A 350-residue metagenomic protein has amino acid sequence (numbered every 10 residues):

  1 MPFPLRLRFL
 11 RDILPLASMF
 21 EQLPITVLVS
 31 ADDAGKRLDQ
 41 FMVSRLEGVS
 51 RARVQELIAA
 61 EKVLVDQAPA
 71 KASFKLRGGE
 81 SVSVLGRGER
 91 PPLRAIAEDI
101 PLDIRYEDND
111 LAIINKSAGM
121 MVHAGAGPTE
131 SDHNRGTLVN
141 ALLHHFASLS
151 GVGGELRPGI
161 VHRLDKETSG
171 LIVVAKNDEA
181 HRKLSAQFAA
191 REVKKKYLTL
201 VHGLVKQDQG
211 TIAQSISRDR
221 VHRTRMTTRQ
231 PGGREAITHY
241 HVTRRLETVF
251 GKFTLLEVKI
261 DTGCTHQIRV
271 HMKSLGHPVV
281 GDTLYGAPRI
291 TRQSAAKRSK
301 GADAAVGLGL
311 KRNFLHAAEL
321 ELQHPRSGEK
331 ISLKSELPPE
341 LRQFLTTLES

Functional and structural regions predicted by a protein language model:
F3, L7-R220, V249, F314 (+1 more regions): RNA pseudouridine synthases
P92, I100-P101, T224-R229, D303-G309: Short, P/G- and charge-enriched loop/turn segments at secondary-structure junctions
I96-D99, R229-T238, F314-L315: Short coil-to-beta-strand transition motifs
I104, V201, H239-V242, V279: Conserved hydrophobic positions within beta-strands
V122, S131, R135-L142, D178 (+3 more regions): Pseudouridine synthase
H162-R163, T228-G232, G309-R312: Short Gly/Pro-enriched turn/cap motifs at secondary-structure boundaries
